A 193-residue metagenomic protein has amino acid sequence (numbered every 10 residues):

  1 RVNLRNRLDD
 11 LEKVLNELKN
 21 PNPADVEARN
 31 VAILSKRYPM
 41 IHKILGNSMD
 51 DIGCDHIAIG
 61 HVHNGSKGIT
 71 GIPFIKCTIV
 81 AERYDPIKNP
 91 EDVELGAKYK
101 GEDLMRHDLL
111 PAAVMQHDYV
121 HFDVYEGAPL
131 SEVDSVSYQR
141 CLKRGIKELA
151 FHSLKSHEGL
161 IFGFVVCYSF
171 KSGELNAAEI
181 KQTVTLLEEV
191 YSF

Functional and structural regions predicted by a protein language model:
N3-K88: Intrinsically disordered, low-complexity terminal regulatory regions
R37-I44, L104-H107, I180-V184: Well-ordered, non-membrane alpha-helical segments in soluble/globular domains
G53-D55, G145, I161: Short loop/turn motifs at secondary-structure junctions
H56, Y138, F151, F164: Short hydrophobic/aromatic beta-strand element in the GNAT-like acyltransferase core that lines or flanks the acyl-donor
I75-R144: Regulatory sensory and allosteric helical modules in signal-transduction proteins and certain transcription factors
E148-K155: Short hydrophobic beta-strand micro-motif common in sensory/regulatory domains
H157-G159: A short, structured loop/turn motif at beta-sheet edges
I161-F193: Juxtadomain coupling helices with adjacent low-complexity linkers
